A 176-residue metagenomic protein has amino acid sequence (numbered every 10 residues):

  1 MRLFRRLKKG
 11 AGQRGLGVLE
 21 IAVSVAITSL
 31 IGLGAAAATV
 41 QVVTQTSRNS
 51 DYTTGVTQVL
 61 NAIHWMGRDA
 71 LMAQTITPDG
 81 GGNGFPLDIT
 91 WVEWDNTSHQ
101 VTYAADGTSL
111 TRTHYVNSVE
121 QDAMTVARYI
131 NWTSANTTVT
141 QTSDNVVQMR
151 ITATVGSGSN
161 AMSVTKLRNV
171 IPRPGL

Functional and structural regions predicted by a protein language model:
M1, H114-Y115, A153-V155: Short regulatory "switch" loops immediately downstream of catalytic or recognition motifs within protein catalytic
R2-L3, L7, G12-L71: Aliphatic-rich helix starts adjacent to a transmembrane/signal segment
I31-V43, T53, T57, L87-E93 (+4 more regions): Hydrophobic, well-ordered secondary-structure segments that either form specific early membrane-associated helices used
Q45-S47, Y52, T57, A70-T97: Short, glycine/small-hydrophobic-rich surface segments
V59, I63-P78, Y115-S118, M124: A structural preference for long, well-packed, hydrophobic secondary-structure segments
P78-D144, A161-S163: Type IV pilin-like appendage domain
S143-L176: Short, surface-exposed interaction loops/tails
